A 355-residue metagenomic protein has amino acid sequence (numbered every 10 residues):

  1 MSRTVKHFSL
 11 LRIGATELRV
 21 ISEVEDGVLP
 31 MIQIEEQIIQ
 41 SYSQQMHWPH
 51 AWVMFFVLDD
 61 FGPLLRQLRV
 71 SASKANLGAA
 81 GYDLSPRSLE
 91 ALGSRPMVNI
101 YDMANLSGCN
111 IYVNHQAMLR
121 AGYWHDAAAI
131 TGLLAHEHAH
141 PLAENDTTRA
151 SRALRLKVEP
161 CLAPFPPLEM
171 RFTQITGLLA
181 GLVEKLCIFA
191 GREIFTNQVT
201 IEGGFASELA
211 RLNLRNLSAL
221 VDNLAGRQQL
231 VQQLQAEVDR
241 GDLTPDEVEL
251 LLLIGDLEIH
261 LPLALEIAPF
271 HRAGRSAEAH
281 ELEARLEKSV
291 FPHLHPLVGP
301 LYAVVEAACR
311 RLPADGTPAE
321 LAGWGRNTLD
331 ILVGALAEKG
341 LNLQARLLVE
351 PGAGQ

Functional and structural regions predicted by a protein language model:
A15-S22: Acidic/histidine-rich, surface-exposed loop or edge segments in extracytoplasmic proteins
E25-F55, N76-G78: Zn2+-dependent metallopeptidase catalytic core
E25-V28, L119-L133, L182-A190: Short, charged/polar micro-motifs that form catalytic or ligand-binding hotspots
S71-T131, H138-R149: Active-site scaffold of zinc-dependent metalloenzymes
D126, A143-R152, V199-R211: Short, solvent-exposed secondary-structure capping/transition elements
A128-A129, A143-V183: Post-HEXXH active-site segment of zinc metalloproteases
K185-A206: An active-site-proximal "capping" alpha-helix that borders the catalytic cofactor pocket
V199, A206-Q355: Pan-zinc metallopeptidase signature
